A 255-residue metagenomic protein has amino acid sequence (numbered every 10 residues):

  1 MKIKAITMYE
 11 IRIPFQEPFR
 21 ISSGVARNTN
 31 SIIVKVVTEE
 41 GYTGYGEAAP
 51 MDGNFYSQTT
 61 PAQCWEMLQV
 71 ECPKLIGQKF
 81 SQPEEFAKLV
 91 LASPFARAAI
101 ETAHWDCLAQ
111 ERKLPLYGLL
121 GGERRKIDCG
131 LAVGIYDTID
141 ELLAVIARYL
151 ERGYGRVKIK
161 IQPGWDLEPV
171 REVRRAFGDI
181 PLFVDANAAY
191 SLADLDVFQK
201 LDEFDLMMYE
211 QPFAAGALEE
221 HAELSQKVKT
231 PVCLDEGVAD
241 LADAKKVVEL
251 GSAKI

Functional and structural regions predicted by a protein language model:
M1-Y45, A49-Y56: Structured beta-strand/loop patches that form or line metal/cofactor-binding pockets in enzymes
I3, V34, G41, I100 (+5 more regions): Conserved, mostly hydrophobic/aromatic
A5, V37-E111: Metal- or metallocofactor-binding catalytic centers and their adjacent structured scaffolds across diverse enzyme
V25-N28, L120-E123, L150-E151, R174-A176 (+2 more regions): Solvent-exposed alpha-helices and their adjacent loops that cap or buttress functional pockets in soluble metabolic
Q110-D137, P169, G178-D179, Q226: N-terminal small/glycine-rich loop or linker at the start of catalytic domains across soluble metabolic enzymes
K126-E141, N187-S191, C233: Active-site mouth loops of central-metabolism enzymes
Y149-V157: Catalytic domains of carbohydrate-active enzymes, especially glycoside hydrolases
I159, G164-I255: Catalytic core of soluble alpha/beta enzymes
